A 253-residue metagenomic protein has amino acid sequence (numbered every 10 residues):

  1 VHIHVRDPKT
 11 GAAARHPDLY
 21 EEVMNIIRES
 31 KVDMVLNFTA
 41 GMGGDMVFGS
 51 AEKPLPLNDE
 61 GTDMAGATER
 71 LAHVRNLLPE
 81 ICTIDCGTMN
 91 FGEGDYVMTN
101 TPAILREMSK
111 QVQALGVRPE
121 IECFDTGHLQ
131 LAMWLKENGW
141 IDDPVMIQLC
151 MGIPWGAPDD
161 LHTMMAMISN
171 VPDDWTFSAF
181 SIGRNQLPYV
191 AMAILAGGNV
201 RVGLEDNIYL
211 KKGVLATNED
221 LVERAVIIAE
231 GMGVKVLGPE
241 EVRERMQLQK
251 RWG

Functional and structural regions predicted by a protein language model:
V1-P8, M34-G41, I121-C123: Short beta-strand segments at enzyme active-site cores
V1-V23, E93, C150-M151, I208-K212: Glycine-rich, proline-tolerant flexible connector loops at the mouths of alpha/beta enzymes
G11, R15-Y20, A51-K53, L135-E137 (+2 more regions): Short low-complexity, flexible loop/linker segments enriched in glycine and/or proline with clustered acidic
G11-A40, L105-A114, A166-D174, E219-G233: Alpha-helix-loop-beta-strand connector modules within alpha/beta enzyme cores
E22-V97: Active-site beta->alpha loop and helix N-cap motifs at the rims of alpha/beta catalytic domains
M46-L55, G66-H73, T126-L135, N185-A196 (+1 more regions): Catalytic cores of alpha/beta
E80-E205, L215-A216, D220: Catalytic alpha/beta core domains of metabolic enzymes, predominantly
I227-G253: Mid-to-C-terminal alpha-helical segments outside catalytic/metal-binding sites
